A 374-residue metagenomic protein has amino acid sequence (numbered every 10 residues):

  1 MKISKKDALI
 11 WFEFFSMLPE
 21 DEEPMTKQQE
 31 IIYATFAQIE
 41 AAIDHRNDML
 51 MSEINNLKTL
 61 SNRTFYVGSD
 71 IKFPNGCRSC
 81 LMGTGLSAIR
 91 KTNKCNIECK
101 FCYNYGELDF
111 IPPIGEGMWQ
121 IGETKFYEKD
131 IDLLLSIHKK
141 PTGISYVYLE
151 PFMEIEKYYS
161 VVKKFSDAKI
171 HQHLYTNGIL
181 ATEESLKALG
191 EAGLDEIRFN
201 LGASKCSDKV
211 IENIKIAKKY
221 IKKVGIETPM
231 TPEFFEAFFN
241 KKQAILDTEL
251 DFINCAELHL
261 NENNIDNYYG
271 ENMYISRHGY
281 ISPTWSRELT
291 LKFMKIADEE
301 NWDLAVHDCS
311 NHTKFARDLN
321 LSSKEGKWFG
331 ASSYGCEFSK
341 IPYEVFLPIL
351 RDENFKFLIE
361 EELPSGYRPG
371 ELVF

Functional and structural regions predicted by a protein language model:
M1-A88, I97, L363, V373-F374: Flexible, acidic/Gly-rich N-terminal and inter-domain linker regions that tether and position cofactor-handling modules
K2-F12, A305-F374: Accessory C-terminal segments flanking Radical SAM cores
S52-N56, G83-L86, K100-D109, G117 (+5 more regions): Mobile, glycine- and charge-enriched loop segments and immediately flanking short secondary-structure elements within
F65-Y66, F73-R90, K94, K100-F101 (+2 more regions): Conserved alpha-helical substructure of the radical SAM core
G106-F126, I137-E154, S166-A181, L189-K209 (+2 more regions): Core AdoMet radical
I155-V162, T182-G190, K209-N213, F238-K241 (+1 more regions): Distinct, well-ordered alpha-helical segments
L186-G202, K242-C255, K327-L350: Structural recognition of alpha->loop->beta junctions
I211-R317, S332-I341: Conserved C-terminal portion of the radical SAM core fold that forms the substrate/S-adenosylmethionine-binding
